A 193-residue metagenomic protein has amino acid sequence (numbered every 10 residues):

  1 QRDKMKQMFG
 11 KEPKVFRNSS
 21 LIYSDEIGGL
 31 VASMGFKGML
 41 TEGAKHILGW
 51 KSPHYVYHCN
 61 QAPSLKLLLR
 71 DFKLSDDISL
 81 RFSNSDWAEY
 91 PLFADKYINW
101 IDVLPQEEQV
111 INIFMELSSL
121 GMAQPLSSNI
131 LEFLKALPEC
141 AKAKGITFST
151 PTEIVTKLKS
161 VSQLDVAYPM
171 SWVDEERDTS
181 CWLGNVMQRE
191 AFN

Functional and structural regions predicted by a protein language model:
Q1-I22, P63-F82, E108-L117: Metal-dependent polysaccharide deacetylase catalytic core of the NodB/CE4 family, i.e., the active-site-bearing domain
Q1-Y55, L120-L134: Catalytic domains of cell-wall/extracellular-matrix polysaccharide-remodeling enzymes, centered on de-N-acetylation
R2, A94-I98: Short, well-ordered alpha-helical scaffold segments within catalytic/effector domains
D25-E26, W50-K51, D77-S79, K157-Q163: Short, solvent-exposed polar/charged micro-motifs at secondary-structure junctions
S33-I47, D71-D86: Charged, low-complexity, helix/coiled-coil-prone segments
Y55-L65, L69-F72, N84-W87, I98-N193: Active-site and substrate-binding clefts of carbohydrate-active enzymes
E89-F93: Phosphate/oxyanion-binding active-site loops and adjacent basic polyanion-contact surfaces
